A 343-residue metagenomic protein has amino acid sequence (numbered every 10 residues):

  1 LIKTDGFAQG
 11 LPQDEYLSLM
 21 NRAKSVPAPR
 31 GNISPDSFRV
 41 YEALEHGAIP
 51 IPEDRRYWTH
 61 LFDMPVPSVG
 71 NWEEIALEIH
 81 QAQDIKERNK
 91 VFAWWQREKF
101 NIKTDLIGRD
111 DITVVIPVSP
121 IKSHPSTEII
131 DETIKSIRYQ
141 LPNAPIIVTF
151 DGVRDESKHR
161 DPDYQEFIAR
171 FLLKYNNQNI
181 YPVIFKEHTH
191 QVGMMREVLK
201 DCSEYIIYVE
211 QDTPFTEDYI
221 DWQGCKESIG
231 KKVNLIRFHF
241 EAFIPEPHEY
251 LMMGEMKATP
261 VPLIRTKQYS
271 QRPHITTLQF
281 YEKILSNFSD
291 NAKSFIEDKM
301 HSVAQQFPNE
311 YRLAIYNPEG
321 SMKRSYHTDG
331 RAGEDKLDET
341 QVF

Functional and structural regions predicted by a protein language model:
L1-I102, T189: Donor nucleotide-activated moiety binding/catalytic core segment of transferases that use nucleotide-activated donors
G108-K135: N-proximal low-complexity "stem/linker" segments adjacent to membrane-targeting elements
R109, E132, T266-Q279, K283-F343: C-terminal catalytic/acceptor-binding lobe
E132-A144: Short, acidic, metal-binding catalytic loop of nucleotide-sugar glycosyltransferases
F185-L199: Glycine-rich, basic loop-to-helix element that forms the pyrophosphate-binding segment of sugar-nucleotide handling
E204-P214: Short beta-strand-to-loop acidic/aromatic patch adjacent to the donor-nucleotide binding site
E217-F240: Conserved donor-nucleotide/metal-binding helix-loop-beta segment in metal-dependent transferases, i.e., the alpha-helix
I236-Y250: Short beta-strand-to-loop element that shapes/binds the nucleotide-sugar donor at the catalytic cleft/hinge
